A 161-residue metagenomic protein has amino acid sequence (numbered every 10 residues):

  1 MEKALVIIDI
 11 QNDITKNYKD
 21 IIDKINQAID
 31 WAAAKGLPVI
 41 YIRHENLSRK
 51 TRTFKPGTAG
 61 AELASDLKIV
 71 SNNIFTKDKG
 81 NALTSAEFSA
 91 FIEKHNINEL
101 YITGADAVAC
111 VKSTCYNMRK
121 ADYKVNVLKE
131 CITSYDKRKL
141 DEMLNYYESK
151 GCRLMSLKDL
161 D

Functional and structural regions predicted by a protein language model:
E2-A4, D23, Q27, W31-K35 (+1 more regions): Active-site-adjacent betaalpha module
I7-I8: Short hydrophobic beta-strand that contains or immediately precedes a catalytic carboxylate
Q11, E45-N46, D106, I132: Catalytic metal-binding/acid-base residues of hydrolase active sites
Q11-N17: Short acidic, Gly/Ser-rich segments with clustered Asp/Glu that frequently serve as metal-coordination loops in enzyme
K16, R49-K50: Glycine/Thr-rich phosphate-binding loops of Rossmann-like dinucleotide-binding domains
Y18, I22: Flexible, glycine- and charge-enriched loops at secondary-structure boundaries
A32-S48: Von Willebrand factor
